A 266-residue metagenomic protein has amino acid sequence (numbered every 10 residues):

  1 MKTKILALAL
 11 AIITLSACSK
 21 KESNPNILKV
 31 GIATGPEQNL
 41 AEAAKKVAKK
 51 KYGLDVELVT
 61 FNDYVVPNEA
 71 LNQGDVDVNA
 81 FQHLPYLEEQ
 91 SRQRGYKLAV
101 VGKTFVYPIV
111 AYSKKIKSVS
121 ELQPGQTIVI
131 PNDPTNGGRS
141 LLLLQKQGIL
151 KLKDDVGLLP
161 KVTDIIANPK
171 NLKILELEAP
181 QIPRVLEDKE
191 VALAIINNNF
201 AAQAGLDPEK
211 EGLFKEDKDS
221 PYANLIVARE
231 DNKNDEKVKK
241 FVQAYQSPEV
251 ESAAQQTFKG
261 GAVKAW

Functional and structural regions predicted by a protein language model:
T14-A17: C-terminal motif of bacterial Sec signal peptides marking the signal peptidase cleavage site
S19-K21: Bacterial signal peptide processing site
I27, T34-V59, V66, N72: Short, polar/charged alpha-helical segment
G35, N62-Y64, V78-E88, T104-F105 (+3 more regions): Beta->alpha turn/N-cap motifs
V59-E69, V156-R184: Short helix-initiation/N-cap motifs at beta->coil->alpha
V101-L150, E251: A conserved helix-loop-strand patch within extracytoplasmic ligand-binding domains of the periplasmic binding
K103-S113, A202-Y245, K264-W266: Periplasmic-binding protein-like
G138-Q145, Y245-A265: Periplasmic-binding protein-like
